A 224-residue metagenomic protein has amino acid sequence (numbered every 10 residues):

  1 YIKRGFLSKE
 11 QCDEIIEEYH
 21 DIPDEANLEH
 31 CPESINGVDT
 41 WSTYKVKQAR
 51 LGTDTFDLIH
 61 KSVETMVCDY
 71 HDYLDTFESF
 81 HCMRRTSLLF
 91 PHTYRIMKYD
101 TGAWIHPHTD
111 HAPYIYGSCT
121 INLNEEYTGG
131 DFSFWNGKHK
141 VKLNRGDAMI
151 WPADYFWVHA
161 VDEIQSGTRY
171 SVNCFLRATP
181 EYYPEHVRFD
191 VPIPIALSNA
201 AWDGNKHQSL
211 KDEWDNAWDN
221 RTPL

Functional and structural regions predicted by a protein language model:
Y1-T86, I193-A201, A217, R221-L224: Non-heme Fe(II)/2-oxoglutarate
K9-C12, F56, H60, Y116 (+3 more regions): Generic preference for well-ordered alpha-helical elements
T86-D100: A short glycine-rich, His/Asp/Glu-containing loop-to-beta-strand
L88, H111-G117, K140, I164-T168: A generic structural micro-feature
I96-D100, A112-T128, C174-A178: Short, conserved beta-strand element in jelly-roll/cupin
G102, E126-L224: Catalytic core of Fe(II)/2-oxoglutarate
W104-A112: Histidine-centered catalytic micro-motifs
